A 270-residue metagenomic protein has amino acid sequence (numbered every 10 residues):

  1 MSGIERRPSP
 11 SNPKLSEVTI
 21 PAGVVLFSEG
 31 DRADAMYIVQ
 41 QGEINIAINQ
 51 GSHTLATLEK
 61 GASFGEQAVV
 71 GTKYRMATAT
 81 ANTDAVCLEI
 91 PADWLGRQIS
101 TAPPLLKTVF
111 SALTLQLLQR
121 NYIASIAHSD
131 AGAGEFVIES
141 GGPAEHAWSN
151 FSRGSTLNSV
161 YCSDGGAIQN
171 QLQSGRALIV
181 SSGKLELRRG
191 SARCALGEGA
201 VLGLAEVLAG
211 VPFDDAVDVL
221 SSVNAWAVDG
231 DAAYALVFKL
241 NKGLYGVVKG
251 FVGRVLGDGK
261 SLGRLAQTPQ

Functional and structural regions predicted by a protein language model:
M1-Q270: Cytosolic regulatory regions built on CNB/CRP/Popeye-like sensor folds
